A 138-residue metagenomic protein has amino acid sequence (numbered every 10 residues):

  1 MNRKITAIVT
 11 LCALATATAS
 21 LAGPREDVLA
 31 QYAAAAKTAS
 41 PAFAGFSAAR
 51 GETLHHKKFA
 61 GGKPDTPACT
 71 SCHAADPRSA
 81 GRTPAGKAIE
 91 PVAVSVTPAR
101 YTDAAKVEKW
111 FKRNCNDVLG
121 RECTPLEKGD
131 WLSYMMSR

Functional and structural regions predicted by a protein language model:
M1-E52, S95-G129, S133-R138: Post-cleavage N-terminal segment of exported redox proteins
R25, L29, K63, S79-G81: Mature soluble domains of exported/periplasmic/lumenal proteins and thiol-rich metal-chelating peptides
A49-G62: Sequence context of c-type cytochrome heme-c attachment sites
T66-D76, W131: The canonical Cys-X-X-Cys-His
G81-A88: Short cysteine/histidine-rich zinc-coordinating motifs and their immediately flanking basic loops
V92: Flexible, solvent-exposed loop/hinge segments that line or gate ligand/substrate-binding clefts
